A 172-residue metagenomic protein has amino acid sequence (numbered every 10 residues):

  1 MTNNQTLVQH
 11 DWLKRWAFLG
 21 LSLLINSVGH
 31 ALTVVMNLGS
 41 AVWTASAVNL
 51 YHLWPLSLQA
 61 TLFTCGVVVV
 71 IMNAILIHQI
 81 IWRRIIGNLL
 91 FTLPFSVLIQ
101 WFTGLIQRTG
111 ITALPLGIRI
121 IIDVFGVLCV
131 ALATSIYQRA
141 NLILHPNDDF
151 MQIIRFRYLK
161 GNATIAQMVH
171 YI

Functional and structural regions predicted by a protein language model:
T2-I172: Core subunits and conserved enzymes of cellular information-processing and envelope-translocation systems across
